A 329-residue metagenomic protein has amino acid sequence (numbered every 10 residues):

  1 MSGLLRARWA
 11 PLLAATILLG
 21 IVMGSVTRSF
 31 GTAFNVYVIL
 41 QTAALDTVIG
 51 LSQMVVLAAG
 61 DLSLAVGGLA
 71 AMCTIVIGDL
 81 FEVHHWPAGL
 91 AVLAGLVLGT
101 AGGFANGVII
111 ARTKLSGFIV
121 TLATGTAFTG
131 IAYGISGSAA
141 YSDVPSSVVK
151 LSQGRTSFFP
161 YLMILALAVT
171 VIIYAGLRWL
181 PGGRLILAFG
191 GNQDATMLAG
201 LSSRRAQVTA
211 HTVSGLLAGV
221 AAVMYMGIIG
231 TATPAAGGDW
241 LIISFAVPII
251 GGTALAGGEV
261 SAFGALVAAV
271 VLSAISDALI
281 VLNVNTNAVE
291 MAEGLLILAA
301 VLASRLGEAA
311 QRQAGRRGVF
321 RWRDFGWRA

Functional and structural regions predicted by a protein language model:
M1-I21, V171, L198-R205, L279-A329: Cytosolic-side transmembrane-helix boundaries in multi-pass membrane proteins
M1-L5, L57-L62, F81-V83, T100-S142 (+5 more regions): Short loop segments and helix-boundary regions at transmembrane helix junctions of multi-pass inner-membrane proteins
W9-A14, I39, G68-M72, G89-V97 (+6 more regions): Hydrophobic alpha-helical transmembrane segments
L12-G24, Q53, G125, T129-A132 (+5 more regions): Hydrophobic core segments of alpha-helical transmembrane domains in multi-pass membrane transport and ion-translocation
I17-H84, V108-L115, F245-A262, L295: Single transmembrane alpha-helix segments in multi-pass membrane proteins
G67, W86-G95, T100-N106, I110 (+1 more regions): Helix-loop-helix "hairpin" substructures at the membrane interface of multi-pass membrane proteins
T113, G117-W179, A206-T209, I228-G237 (+2 more regions): Transmembrane helix-bundle core of multi-pass membrane transporters and related energy-transducing complexes
A218, I228-G294: Transmembrane alpha-helical segments in multi-pass inner-membrane proteins
